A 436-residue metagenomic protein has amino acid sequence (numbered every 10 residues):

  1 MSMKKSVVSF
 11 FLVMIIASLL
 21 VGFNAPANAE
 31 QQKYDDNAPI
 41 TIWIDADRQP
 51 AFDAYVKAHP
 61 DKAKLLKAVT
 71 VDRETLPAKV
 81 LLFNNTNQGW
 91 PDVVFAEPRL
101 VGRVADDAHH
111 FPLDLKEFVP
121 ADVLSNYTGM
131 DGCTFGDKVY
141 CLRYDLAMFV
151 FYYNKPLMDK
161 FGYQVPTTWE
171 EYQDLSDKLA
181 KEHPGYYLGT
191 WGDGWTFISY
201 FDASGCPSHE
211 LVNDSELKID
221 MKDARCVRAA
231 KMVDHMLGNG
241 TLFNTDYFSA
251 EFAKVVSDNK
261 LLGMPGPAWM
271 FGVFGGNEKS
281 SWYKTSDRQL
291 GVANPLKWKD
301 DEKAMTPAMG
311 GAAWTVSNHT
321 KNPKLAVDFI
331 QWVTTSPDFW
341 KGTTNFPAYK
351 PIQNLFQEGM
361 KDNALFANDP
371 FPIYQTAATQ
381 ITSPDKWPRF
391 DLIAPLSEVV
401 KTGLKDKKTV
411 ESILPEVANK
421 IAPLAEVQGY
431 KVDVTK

Functional and structural regions predicted by a protein language model:
E30, G132, L290-P295, T343-T402 (+1 more regions): Long, aromatic- and glycine/proline-rich binding clefts that accommodate carbohydrate-like moieties
W43-K67, L396, L414: Short, polar/charged alpha-helical segment
A58-N126, P156-T167, A253-V255, N259-G263 (+3 more regions): Extracytoplasmic "Venus flytrap"/periplasmic binding protein-like
K62, K138, F161, V227 (+2 more regions): Extracytoplasmic/periplasmic substrate-recognition and gating elements
L82-F83, W90-V94, V119-L157, D301-T306 (+1 more regions): A structural signal for short loop-to-beta-strand junctions that line the ligand-binding cleft of periplasmic/secreted
E97-F149, Q164, Q173, D287-P295 (+1 more regions): Hinge/lid segment of periplasmic solute-binding proteins
G136, Y140-Y144, F149, Q173-K218: Extracytoplasmic/periplasmic solute-binding protein
S176-D177, S215-D246, P295: Glycine-centered hinge/linker elements that transmit conformational signals in sensory and ligand-binding systems
